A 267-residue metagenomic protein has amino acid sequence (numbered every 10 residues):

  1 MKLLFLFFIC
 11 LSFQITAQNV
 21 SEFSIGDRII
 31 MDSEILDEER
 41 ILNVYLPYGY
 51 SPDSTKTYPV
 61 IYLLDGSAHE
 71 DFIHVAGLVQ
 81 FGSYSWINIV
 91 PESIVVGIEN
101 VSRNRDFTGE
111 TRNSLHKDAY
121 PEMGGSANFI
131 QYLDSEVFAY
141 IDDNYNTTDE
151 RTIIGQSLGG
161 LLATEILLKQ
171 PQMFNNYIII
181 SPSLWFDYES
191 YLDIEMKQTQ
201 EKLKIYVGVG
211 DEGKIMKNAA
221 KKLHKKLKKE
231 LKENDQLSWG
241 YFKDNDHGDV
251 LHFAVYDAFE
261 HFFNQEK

Functional and structural regions predicted by a protein language model:
M1-S21: Bacterial Sec-dependent N-terminal signal peptides
A17-P59: A domain-start/cap signature at the N-terminus of enzymes
S67-I130: Active-site machinery of serine-nucleophile hydrolases
N100, I178-F186, D211-E212: Active-site nucleophile loop of the alpha/beta-hydrolase fold
Q131-D149: Conserved acidic catalytic loop of the alpha/beta-hydrolase fold
Y145-Q156, Y177: Alpha/beta-hydrolase fold nucleophile elbow
G155-G159, A163: Gly/Ala-rich beta-loop-alpha elbow adjacent to hydrolase catalytic centers
Y206-G208, G213-K267: C-terminal catalytic histidine-bearing segment of alpha/beta-hydrolase fold enzymes
